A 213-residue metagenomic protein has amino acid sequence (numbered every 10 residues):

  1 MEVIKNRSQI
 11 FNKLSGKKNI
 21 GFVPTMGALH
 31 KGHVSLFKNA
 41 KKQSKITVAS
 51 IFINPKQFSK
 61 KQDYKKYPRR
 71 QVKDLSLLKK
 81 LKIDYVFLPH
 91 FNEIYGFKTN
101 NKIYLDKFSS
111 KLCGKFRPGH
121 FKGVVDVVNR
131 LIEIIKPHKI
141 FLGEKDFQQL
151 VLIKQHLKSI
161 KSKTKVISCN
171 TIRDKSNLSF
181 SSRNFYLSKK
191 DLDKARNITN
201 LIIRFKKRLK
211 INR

Functional and structural regions predicted by a protein language model:
M1-R213: Nucleotidyltransferase catalytic core that binds NTPs
